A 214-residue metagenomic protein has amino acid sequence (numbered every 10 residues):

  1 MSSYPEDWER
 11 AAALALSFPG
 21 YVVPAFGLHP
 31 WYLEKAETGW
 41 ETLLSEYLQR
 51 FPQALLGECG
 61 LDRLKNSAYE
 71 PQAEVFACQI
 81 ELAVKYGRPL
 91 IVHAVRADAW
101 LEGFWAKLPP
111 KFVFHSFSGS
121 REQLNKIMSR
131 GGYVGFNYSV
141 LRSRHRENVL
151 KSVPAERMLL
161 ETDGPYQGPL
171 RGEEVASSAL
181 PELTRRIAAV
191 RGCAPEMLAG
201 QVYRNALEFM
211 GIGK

Functional and structural regions predicted by a protein language model:
M1-K214: Mid-domain alpha/beta scaffold segments of enzyme catalytic cores
